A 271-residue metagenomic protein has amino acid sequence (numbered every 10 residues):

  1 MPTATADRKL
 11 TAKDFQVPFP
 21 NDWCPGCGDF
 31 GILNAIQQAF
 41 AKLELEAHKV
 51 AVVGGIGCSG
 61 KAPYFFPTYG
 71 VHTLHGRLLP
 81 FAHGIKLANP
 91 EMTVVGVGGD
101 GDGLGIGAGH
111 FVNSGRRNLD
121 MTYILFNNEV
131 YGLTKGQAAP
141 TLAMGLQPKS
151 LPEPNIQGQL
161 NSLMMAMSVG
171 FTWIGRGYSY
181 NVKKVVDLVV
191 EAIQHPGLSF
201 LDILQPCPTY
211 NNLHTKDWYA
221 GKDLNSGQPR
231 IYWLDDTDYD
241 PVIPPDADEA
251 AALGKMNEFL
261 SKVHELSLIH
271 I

Functional and structural regions predicted by a protein language model:
M1-T93: Thiamine diphosphate
D7, F15, D100, K222-N225 (+1 more regions): Alpha-helical protein-protein interaction elements
W23-P25, G96-G98, W173-Y178: Short catalytic-loop micro-motif centered on adjacent basic/acidic residues
G26, F30, H72-G76, G105 (+3 more regions): Conserved phosphate-coordination/catalytic loops
I56-G132, D187: Thiamine diphosphate
I106-M121, F126, V130-S267: Glycine-rich ThDP/TPP pyrophosphate-binding loop and its adjacent helix/strand module within ThDP-dependent enzymes
I269-I271: Conserved small/polar residues in nucleotide/adenosyl-binding loops
